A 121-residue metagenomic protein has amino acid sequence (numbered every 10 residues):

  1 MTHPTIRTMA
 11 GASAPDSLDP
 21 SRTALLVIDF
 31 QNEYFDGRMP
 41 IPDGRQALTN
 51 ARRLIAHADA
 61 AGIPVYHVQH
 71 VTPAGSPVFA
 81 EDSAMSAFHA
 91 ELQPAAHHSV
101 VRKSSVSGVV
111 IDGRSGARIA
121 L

Functional and structural regions predicted by a protein language model:
M1-V100: Active-site acidic carboxylates
E91-L121: Internal catalytic-core helix/loop-beta-alpha segment that presents or stabilizes conserved functional determinants
